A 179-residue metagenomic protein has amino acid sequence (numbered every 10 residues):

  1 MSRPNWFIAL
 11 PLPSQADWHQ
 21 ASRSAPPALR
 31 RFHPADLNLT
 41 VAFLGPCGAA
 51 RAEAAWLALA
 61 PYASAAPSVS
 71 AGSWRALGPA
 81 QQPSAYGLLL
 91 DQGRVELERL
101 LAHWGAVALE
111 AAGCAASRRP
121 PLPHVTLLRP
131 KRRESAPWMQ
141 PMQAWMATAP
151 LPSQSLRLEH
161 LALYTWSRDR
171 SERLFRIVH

Functional and structural regions predicted by a protein language model:
M1-H179: Histidine-dependent nucleotide/RNA phosphoesterase domain, centered on the 2H-phosphoesterase fold with its duplicated
